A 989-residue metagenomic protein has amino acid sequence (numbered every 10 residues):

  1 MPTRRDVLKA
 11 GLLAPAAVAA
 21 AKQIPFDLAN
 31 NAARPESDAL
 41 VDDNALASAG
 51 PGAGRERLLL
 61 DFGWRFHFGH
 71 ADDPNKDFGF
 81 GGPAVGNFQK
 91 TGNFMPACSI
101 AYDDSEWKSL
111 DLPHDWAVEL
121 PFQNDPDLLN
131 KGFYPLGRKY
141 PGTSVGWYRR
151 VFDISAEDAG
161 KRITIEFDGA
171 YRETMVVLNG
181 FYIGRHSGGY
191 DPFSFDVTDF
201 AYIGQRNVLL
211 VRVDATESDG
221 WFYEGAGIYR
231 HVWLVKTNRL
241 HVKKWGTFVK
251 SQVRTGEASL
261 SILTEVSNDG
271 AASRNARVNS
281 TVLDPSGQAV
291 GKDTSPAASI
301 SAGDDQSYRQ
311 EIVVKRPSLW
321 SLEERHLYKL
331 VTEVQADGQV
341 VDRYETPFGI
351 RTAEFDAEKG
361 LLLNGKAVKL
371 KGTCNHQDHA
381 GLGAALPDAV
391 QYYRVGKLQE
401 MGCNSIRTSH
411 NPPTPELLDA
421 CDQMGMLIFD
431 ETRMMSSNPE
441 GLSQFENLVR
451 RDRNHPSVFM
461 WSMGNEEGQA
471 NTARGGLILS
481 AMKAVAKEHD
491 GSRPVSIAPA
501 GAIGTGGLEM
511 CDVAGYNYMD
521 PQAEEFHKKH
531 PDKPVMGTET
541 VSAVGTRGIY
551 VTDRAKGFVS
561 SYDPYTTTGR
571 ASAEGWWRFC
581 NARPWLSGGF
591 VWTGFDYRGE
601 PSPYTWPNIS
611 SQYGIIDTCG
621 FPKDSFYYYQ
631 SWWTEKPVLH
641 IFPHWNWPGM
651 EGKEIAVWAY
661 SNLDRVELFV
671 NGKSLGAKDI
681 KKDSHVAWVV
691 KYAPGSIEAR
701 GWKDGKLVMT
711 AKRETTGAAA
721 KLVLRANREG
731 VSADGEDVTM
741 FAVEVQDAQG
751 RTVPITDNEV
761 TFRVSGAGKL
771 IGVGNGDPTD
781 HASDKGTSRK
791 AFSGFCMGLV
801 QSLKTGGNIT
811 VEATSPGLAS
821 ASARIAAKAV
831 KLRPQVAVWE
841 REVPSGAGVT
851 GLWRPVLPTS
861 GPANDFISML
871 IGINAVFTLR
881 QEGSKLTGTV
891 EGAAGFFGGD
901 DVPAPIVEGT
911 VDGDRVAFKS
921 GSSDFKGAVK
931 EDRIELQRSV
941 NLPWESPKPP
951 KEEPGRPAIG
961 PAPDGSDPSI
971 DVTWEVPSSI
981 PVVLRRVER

Functional and structural regions predicted by a protein language model:
M1-P15: N-terminal secretory signal peptides and thylakoid transit peptides that target proteins across membranes
F26-E166, D219, G225-I228, L240 (+2 more regions): Extended carbohydrate-recognition surfaces in non-catalytic/accessory domains of CAZymes and lectin-like proteins
G50, E119-Q123, R138-W245, G270 (+4 more regions): Accessory beta-strand-rich segments of carbohydrate-active enzymes
G52-L60, S99, W839-V856, R880-G883: N-terminal helix-cap/turn-to-beta initiation motif at the start of protein domains
E56, F62, F78, P83-P96 (+5 more regions): Extended substrate-binding grooves/exosites of carbohydrate-active enzymes
S259-A297, A656-K673, I697-G701, T810: Beta-strand-rich binding/interaction modules
I262-E265, P643, V657-S661, R700 (+2 more regions): Beta-strand-rich structural segments
V849-V876, T889, P905-R989: Beta-sheet ligand-binding and adhesion/scaffold domains
